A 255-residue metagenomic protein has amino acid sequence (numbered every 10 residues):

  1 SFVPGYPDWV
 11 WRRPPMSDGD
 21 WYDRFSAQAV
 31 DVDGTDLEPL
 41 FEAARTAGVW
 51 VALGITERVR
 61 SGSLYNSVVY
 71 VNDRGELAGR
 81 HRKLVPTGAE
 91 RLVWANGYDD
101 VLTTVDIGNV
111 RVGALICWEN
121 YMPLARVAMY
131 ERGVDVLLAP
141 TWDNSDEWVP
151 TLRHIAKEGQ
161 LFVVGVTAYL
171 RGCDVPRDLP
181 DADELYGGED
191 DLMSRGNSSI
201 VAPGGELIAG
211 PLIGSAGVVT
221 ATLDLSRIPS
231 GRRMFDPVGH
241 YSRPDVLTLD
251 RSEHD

Functional and structural regions predicted by a protein language model:
S1-P14, W21-R24, A44, V51-A52 (+6 more regions): Active-site beta-strand/loop signature of hydrolases that rely on acidic residues for catalysis
V3-W9, V69, H81-T87, S199 (+1 more regions): Short beta->alpha transition motifs characteristic of CBS
R12-R13, V68-D73, I155-K157, P180-E184: Short, hinge-like loop/turn segments at secondary-structure boundaries
M16-T35, Y186-M193: A short acidic, glycine-rich active-site loop that binds or catalyzes chemistry on phosphate/adenosine moieties
D23-T46, W148-D178, D250-H254: Short, compositionally biased leader-like segments
A29-V32, L37-E42, E57-V136, T141-H154 (+2 more regions): Active-site catalytic loop in hydrolytic enzyme cores
W50-I55, K83-A89, L179-L185: Short Pro/Gly-enriched beta-strand edge/turn motifs at strand-loop
T104, A168-D255: C-terminal beta-strand edge segments of enzyme domains
